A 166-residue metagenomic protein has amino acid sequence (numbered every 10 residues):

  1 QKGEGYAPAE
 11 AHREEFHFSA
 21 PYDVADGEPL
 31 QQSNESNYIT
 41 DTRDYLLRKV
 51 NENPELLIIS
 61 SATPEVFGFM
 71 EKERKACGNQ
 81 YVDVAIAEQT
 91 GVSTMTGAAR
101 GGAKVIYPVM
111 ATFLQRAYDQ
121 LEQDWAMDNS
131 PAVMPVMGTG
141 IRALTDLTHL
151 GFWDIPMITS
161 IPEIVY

Functional and structural regions predicted by a protein language model:
G3-Y166: Thiamine diphosphate
